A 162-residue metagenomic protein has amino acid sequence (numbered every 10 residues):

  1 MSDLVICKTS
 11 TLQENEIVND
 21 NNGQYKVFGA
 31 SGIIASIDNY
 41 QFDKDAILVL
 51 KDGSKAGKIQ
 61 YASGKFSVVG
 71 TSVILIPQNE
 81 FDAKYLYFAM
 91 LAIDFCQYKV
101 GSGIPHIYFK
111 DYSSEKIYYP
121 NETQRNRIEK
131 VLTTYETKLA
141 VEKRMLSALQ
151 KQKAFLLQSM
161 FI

Functional and structural regions predicted by a protein language model:
M1-L12, I17-F28: Non-catalytic DNA-recognition/assembly elements of restriction-modification systems
D3-I6, Y87-L91, Q158: Generic alpha-helical structural context detector
Q13-E14, G103-I104, S113-Y119: Short, recurring structural edge motifs at helix starts
N15-V18, K99-S102, K143-S147: A short, aromatic/hydrophobic, helix- or strand-capping loop or linear motif that either lines the entrance/gate
G29-L91, V100-I104, Y108-Y112: A short beta-sheet element
Y118-I162: Amphipathic alpha-helical coiled-coil/heptad-repeat segments
